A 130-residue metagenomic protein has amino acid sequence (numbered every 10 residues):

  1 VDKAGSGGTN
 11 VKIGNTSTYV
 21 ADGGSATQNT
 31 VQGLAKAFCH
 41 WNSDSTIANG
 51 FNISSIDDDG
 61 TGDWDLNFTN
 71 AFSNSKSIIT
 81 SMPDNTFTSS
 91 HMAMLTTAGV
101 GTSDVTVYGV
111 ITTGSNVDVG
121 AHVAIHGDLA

Functional and structural regions predicted by a protein language model:
V1-I47, S115: Intrinsic low-complexity, repeat-rich intrinsically disordered segments enriched in small/flexible residues
L34-A130: Extracellular attachment/recognition segments
